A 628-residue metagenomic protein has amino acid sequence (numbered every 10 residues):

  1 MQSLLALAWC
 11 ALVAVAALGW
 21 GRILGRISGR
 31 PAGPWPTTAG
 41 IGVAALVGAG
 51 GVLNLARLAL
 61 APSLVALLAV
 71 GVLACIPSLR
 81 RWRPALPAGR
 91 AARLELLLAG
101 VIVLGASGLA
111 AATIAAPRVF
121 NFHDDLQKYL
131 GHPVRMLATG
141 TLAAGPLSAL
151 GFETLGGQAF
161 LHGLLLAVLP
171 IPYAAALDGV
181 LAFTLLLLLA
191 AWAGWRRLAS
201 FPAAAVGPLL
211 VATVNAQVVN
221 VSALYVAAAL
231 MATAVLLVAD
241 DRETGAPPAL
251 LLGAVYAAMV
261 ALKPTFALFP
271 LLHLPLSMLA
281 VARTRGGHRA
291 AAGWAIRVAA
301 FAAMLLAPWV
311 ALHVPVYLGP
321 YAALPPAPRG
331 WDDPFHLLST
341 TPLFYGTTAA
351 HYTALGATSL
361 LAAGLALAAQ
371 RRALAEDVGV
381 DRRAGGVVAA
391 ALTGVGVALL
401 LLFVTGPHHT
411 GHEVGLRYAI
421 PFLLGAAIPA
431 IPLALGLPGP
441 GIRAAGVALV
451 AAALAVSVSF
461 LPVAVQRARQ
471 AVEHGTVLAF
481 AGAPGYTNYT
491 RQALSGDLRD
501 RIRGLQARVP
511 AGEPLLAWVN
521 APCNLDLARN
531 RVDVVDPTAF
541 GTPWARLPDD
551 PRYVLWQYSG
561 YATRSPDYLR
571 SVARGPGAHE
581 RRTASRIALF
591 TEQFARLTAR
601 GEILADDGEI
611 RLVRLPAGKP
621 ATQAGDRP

Functional and structural regions predicted by a protein language model:
M1-A88, T622: Membrane-embedded, hydrophobic transmembrane alpha-helices
T38-V47, I102-S107, L177-D241, P248-L262 (+1 more regions): Membrane-embedded helix bundles of polyisoprenyl
L98-I102, P247-Y256, P270-P275, W294-L306 (+2 more regions): Signature aromatic-anchored transmembrane alpha helix within multi-pass, membrane-resident enzymes that catalyze glycan
P117-D124, Y129, A455-G504, P522-C523: Membrane-proximal, lumen/periplasm-facing interface regions of secretory-pathway glyco- and lipid-modifying enzymes
R118, L279, R283, G293-A362 (+1 more regions): Membrane-lumen/periplasm interface segments of specific transmembrane helices in polyprenyl phosphate-linked
V134, L224-L230, M259-L262, L268-F269 (+1 more regions): Hydrophobic/aromatic-rich transmembrane helices and adjacent perimembrane loops
A182-G194, S277-T284, A350-G386, R443 (+2 more regions): Hydrophobic, aromatic-rich transmembrane alpha-helices and their immediate juxtamembrane boundary segments
R491-V535, Y553-G560, V613: Short periplasmic/luminal acceptor-recognition loop of GT-C membrane glycosyltransferases, typified by
